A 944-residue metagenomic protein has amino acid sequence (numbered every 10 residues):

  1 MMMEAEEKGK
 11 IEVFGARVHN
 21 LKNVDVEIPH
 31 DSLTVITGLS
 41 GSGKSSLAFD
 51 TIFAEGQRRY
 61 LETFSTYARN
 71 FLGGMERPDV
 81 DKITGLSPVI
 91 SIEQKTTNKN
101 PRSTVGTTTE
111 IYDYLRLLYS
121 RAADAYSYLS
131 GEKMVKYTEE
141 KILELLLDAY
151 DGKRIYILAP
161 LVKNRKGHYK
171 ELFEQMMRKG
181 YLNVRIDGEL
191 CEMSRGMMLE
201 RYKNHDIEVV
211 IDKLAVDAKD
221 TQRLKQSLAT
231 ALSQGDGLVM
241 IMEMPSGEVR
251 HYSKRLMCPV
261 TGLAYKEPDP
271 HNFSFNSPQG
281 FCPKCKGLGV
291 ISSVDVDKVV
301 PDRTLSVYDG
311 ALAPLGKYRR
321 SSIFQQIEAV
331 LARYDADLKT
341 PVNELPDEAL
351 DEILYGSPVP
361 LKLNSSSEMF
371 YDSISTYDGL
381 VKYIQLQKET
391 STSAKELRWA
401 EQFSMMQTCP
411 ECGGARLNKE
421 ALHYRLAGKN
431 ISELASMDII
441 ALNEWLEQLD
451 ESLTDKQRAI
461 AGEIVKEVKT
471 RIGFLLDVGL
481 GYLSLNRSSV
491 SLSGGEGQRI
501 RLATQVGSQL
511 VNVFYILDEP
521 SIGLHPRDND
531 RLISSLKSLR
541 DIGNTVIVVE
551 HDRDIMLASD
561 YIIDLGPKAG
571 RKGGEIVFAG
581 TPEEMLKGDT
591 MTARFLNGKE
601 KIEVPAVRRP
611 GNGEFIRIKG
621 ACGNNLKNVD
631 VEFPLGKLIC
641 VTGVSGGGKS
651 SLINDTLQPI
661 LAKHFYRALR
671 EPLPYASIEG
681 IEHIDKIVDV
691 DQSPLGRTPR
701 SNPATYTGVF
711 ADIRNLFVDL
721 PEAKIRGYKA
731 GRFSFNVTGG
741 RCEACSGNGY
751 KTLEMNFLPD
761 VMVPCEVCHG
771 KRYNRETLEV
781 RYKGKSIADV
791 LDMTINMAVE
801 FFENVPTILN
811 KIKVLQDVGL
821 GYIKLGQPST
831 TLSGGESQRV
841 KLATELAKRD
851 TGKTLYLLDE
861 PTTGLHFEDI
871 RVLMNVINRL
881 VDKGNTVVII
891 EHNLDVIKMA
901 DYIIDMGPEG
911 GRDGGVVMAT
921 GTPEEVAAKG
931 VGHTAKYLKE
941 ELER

Functional and structural regions predicted by a protein language model:
M1-R944: Conserved phosphate-binding elements of NTP-dependent enzyme cores
